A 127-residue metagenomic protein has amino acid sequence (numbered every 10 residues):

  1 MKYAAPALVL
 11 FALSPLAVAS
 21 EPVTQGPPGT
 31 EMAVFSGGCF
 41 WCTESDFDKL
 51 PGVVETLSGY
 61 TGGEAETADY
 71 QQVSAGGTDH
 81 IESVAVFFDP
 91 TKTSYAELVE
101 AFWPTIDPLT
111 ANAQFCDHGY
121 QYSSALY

Functional and structural regions predicted by a protein language model:
M1-A7: Bacterial N-terminal signal peptides that target proteins for export
Y3, L16-Y127: Flexible coil/turn and secondary-structure edge motifs
L8-V18: Hydrophobic core
